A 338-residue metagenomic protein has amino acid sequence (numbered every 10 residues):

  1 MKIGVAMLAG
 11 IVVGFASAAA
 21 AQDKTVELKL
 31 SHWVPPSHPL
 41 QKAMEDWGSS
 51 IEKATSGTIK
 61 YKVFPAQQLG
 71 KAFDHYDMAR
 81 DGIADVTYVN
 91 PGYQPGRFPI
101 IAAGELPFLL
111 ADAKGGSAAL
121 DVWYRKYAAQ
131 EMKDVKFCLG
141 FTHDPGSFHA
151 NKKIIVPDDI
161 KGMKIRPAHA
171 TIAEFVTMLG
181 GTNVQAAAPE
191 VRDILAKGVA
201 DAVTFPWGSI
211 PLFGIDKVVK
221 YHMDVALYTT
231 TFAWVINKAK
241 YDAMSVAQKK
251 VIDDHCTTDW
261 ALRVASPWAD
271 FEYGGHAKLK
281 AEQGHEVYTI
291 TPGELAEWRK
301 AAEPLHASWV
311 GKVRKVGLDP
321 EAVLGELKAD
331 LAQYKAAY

Functional and structural regions predicted by a protein language model:
V5-G10, Q22-G115, W123, Q130-Y338: N-terminal secretory/targeting leader peptides
A16-A18: N-terminal signal peptide c-region/cleavage motif recognized by signal peptidases
